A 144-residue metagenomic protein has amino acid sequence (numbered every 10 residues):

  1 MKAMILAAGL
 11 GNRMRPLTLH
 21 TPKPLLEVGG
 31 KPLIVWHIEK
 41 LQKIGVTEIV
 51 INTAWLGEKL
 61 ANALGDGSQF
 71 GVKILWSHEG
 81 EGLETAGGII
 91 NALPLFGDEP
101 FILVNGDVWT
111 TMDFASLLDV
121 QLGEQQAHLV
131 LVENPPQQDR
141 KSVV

Functional and structural regions predicted by a protein language model:
M1-L19: N-terminal nucleotide-binding beta1-loop-alpha1 segment
K2-I5, E27, K31-N105, F114-S116: Conserved N-terminal catalytic core of the sugar/cofactor nucleotidyltransferase
A8, A54, V132-E133: Histidine-centered beta-alpha loop that forms part of the nucleotide-sugar donor binding/catalytic region in diverse
L10, G106-V108: Active-site metal-binding loops of divalent metal-dependent hydrolases
N12, E58, Q125: Glycine-centered loop/turn positions within well-structured domains that cap or flank conserved ligand/cofactor-binding
R15, K23-L26: Pre-signature/interface helix of ABC/ABC-like ATPase nucleotide-binding domains
H20-K23, V72: A short helix-loop-beta submotif of the ANL/AMP-binding
N62, T110-V144: Conserved core of the sugar-phosphate nucleotidyltransferase
